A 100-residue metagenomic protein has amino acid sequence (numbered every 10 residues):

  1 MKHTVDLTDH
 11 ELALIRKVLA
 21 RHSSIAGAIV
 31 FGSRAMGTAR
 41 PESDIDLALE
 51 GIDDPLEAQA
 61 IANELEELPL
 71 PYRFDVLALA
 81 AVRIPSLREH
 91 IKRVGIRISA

Functional and structural regions predicted by a protein language model:
M1-G27, A35-P41, E50-A100: Catalytic core of pol beta-like nucleotidyltransferases
